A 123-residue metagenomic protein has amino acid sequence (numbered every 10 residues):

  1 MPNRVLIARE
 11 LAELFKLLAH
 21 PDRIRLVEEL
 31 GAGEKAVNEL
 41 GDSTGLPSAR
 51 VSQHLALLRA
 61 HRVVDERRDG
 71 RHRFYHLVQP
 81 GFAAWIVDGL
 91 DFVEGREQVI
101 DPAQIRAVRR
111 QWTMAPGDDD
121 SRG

Functional and structural regions predicted by a protein language model:
M1-E10, F82-G123: Amphipathic alpha-helical dimerization/coiled-coil segments that flank or bridge DNA-binding/regulatory modules
P2-R50, H72-F82: N-terminal helix-turn-helix DNA-binding core of bacterial DNA-binding proteins
D42, Q53, R59-A60: Alpha-helical residues within the helix-turn-helix
V51-H54, H72, R110, G123: Positively charged, low-complexity intrinsically disordered regions
A56-L57, Y75, A107, M114: Intrinsic structural disorder/low-complexity segments
R59-D69, H76: Beta-hairpin "wing" of winged helix-turn-helix
